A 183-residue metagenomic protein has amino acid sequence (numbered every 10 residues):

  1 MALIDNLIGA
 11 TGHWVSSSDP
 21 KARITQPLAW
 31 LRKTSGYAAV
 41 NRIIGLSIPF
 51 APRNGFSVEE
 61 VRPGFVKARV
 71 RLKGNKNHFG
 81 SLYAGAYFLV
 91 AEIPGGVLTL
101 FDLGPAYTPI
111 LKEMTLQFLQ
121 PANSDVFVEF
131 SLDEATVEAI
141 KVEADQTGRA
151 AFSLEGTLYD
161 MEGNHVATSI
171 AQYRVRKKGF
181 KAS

Functional and structural regions predicted by a protein language model:
A2-R32, A122-N123, D133-S183: HotDog/MaoC-like acyl-thioester-processing domains
G36-G45, F50-A51, V137-A139: Short Pro/Gly-enriched beta-strand edge/turn motifs at strand-loop
P52-V58, K112-F118, A139-K141: Short structured motifs
R53-S81: Catalytic strand-loop segment that frames the active site of acyl-thioester-processing enzymes
A68, K112-M114, V128, F152-L154 (+1 more regions): Hydrophobic residues positioned within well-ordered beta-strands of beta-sheet architectures
K73-A106: A short mixed-secondary-structure module that forms the rim of ligand-binding clefts
L98-A135: Hydrophobic beta-strand-centered segment that forms part of the acyl-chain substrate-binding groove
